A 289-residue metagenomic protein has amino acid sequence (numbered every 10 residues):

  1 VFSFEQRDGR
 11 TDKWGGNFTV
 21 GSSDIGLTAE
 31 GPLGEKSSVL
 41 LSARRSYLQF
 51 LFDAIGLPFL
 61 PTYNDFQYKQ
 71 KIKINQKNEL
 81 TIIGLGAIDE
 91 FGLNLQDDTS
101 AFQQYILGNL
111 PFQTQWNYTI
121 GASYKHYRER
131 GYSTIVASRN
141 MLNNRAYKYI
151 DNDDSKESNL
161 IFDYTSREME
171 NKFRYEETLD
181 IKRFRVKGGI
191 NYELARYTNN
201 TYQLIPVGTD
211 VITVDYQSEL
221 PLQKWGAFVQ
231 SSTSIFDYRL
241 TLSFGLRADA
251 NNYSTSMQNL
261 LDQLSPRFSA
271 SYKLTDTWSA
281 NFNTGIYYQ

Functional and structural regions predicted by a protein language model:
V1-G16, L27, G31: N-terminal periplasmic accessory domains that precede and gate Gram-negative outer-membrane beta-barrel machines
R10-D12, P32-Q115: Periplasmic-side early beta-strands and strand-to-turn transitions of outer-membrane beta-barrels
N17-G26, L57-L60, Y253-L261: Solvent-exposed loop/turn segments connecting transmembrane beta-strands in outer-membrane beta-barrel proteins
I25-K36, L40-R44, N64-I72, A227-V229 (+2 more regions): Feature captures outer-membrane beta-barrel proteins of Gram-negative bacteria and organelles
L57-T62, Q96-I106, I150-L160, Q203-I212 (+1 more regions): Flexible, surface-exposed loop regions and adjacent strand-edge segments of Gram-negative outer-membrane beta-barrel
K71-D89, P111-M257: Face-selective signature of the C-terminal outer-membrane beta-barrel domain
G92, Q96-F102, N143-R145, T198-V207 (+1 more regions): Surface-exposed extracellular loop regions of Gram-negative outer-membrane beta-barrel proteins, predominantly
